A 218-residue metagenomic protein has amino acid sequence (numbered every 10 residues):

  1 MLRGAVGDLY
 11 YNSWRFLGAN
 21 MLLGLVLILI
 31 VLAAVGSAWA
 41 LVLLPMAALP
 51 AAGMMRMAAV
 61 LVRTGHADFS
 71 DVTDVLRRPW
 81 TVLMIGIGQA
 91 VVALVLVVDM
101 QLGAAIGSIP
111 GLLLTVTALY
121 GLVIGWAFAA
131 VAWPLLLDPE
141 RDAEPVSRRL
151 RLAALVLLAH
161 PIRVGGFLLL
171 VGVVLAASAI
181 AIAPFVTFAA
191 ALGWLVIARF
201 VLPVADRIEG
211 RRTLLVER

Functional and structural regions predicted by a protein language model:
M1-L114, A118, F128-R218: Helix-coil boundary and N-terminal low-complexity module in membrane systems
L122-W126: A structural motif
